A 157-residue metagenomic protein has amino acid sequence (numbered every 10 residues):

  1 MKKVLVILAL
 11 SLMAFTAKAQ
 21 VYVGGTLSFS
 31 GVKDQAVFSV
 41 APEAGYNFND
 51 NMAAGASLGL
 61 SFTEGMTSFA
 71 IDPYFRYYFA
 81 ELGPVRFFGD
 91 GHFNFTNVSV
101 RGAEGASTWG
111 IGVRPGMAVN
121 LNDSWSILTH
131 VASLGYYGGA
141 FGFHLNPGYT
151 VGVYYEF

Functional and structural regions predicted by a protein language model:
M1-Q20: Cleavable N-terminal export/targeting peptides
A19-S28: Cleaved targeting-peptide boundary
F29-A54: N-terminal targeting signals for Sec/Tat export/insertion, comprising classic cleavable signal peptides
Q35, G65-M66, H144: Residues at secondary-structure transition points
G45-V131, G152-F157: Gram-negative (and chloroplast) outer-membrane scaffold detector with strong preference for beta-barrel transmembrane
A132-Y136: A short, acidic, flexible beta-alpha connecting loop/helix-capping segment that sits on the rim of active
G138-F143: A short acidic/glycine-rich loop-to-helix N-cap element
